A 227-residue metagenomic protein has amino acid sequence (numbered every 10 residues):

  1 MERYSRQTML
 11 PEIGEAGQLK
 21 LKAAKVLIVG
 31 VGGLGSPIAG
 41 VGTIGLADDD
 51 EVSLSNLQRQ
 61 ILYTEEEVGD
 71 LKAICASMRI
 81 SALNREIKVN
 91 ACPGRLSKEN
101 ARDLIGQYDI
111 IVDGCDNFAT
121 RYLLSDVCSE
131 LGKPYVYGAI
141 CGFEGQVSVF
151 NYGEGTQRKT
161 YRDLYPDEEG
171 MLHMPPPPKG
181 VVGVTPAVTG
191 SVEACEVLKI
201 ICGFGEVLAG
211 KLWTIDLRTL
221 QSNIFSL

Functional and structural regions predicted by a protein language model:
M1-L227: Adenine nucleotide-associated cytosolic modules
